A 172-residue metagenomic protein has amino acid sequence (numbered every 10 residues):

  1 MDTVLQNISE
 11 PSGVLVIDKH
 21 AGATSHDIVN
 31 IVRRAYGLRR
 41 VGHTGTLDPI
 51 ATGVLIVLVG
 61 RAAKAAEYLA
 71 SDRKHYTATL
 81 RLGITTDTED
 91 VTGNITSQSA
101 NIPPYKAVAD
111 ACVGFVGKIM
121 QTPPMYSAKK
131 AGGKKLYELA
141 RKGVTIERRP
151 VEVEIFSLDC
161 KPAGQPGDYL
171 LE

Functional and structural regions predicted by a protein language model:
M1-E172: Catalytic/RNA-binding core of pseudouridine synthases
